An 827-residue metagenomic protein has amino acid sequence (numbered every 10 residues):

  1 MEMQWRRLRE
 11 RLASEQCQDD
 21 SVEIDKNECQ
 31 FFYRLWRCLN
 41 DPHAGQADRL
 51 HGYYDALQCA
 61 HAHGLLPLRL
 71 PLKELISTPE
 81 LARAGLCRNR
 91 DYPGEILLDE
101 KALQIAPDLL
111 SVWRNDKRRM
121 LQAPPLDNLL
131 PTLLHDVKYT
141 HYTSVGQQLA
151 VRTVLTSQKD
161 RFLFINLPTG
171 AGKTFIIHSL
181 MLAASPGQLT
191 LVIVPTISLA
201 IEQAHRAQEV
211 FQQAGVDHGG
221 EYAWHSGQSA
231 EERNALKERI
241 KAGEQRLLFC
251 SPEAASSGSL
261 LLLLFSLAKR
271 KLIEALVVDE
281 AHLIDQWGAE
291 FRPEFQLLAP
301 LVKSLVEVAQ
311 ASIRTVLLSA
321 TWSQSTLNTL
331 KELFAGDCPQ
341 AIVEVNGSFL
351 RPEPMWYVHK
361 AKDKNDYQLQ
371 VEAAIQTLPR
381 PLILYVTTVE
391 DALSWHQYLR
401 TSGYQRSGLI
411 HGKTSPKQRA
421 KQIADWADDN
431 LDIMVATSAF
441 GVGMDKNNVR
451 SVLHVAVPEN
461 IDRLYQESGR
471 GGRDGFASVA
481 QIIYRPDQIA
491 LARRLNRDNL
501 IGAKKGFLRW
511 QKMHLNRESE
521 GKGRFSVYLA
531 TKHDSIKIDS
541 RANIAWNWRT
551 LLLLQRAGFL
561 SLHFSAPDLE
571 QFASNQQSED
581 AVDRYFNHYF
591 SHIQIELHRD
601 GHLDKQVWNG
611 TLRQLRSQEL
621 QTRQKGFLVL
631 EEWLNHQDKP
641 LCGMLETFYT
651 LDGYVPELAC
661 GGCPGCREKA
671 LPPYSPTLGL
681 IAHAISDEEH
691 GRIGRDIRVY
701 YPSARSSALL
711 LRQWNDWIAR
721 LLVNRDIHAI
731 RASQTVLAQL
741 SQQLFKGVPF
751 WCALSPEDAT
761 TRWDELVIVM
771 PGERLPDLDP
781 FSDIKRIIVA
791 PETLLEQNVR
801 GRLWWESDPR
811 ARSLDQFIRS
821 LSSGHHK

Functional and structural regions predicted by a protein language model:
M1-R351, D363-R380, V389, L393-R406 (+9 more regions): N-terminal helicase ATP-binding lobe
I193, L301, L318, V455 (+4 more regions): Generic beta-sheet signal
A374-L393, Q397-G412, Q418-S438, M444-I685 (+3 more regions): C-terminal helicase lobe
A436-S438, F750-T761: Short acidic low-complexity segments
L641, P673-L740: Long, charge-rich boundary regions
R786, P791, R800-R802: C-terminal EAL-domain catalytic cores of bacterial cyclic di-GMP phosphodiesterases
